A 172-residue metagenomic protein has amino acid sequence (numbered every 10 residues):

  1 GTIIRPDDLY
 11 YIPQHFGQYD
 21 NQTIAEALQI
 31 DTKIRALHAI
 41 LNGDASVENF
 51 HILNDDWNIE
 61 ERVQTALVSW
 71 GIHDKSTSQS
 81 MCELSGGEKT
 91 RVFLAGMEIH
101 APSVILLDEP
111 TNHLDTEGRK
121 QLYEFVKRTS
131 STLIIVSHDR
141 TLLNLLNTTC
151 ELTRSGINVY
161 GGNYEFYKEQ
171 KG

Functional and structural regions predicted by a protein language model:
G1-P6, I157-N158: ABC nucleotide-binding domain "signature motif"
H15-L84: ABC-family P-loop ATPase nucleotide-binding domains
L94: Hydrophobic anchor residue at the start of the ABC signature
A101: Conserved catalytic motifs of ABC-family nucleotide-binding domains
I105-E109, L114, L122: Catalytic Walker B motif of ABC-type/P-loop ATPase nucleotide-binding domains
V136-H138: H-loop/switch region of ABC-family ATPase nucleotide-binding domains
L145-G162: H-loop (His-switch) and adjacent beta-strand-loop-beta switch element of ABC-type ATPase nucleotide-binding domains
